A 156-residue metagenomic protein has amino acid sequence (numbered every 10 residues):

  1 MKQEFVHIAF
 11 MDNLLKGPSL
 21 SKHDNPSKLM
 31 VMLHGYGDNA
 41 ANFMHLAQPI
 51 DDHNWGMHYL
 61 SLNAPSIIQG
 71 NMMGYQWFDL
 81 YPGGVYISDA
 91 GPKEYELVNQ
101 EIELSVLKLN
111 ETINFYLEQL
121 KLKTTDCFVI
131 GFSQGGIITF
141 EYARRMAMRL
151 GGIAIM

Functional and structural regions predicted by a protein language model:
M1-L14, G37, I153-M156: Short coil-to-helix leader/linker segments, especially the first N-terminal amphipathic alpha-helix with its helix
A9-L122: Serine-hydrolase catalytic machinery in alpha/beta-hydrolase-like enzymes
L29, D126-F128, G152: Structural motif
H45, E141-R145: Active-site signature of alpha/beta-hydrolase-fold catalytic machinery across serine- and Asp/Cys-nucleophile hydrolases
W55, T125, R149: Residue-level signal for beta-strand positions within conserved beta-sheet cores that form or flank
H58, M148-M156: A conserved short beta-strand
L62-N63, I130, A154-M156: Alpha/beta-hydrolase-fold catalytic nucleophile elbow
I130-G135, T139: Gly/Ala-rich beta-loop-alpha elbow adjacent to hydrolase catalytic centers
